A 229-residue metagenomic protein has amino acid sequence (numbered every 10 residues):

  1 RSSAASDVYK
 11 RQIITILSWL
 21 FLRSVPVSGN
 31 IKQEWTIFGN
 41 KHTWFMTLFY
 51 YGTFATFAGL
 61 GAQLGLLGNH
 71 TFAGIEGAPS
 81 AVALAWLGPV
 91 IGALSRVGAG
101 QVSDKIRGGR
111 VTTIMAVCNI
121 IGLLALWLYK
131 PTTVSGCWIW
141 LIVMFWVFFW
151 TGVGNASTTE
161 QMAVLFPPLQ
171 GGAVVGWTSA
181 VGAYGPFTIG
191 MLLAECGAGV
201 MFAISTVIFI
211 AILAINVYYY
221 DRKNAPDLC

Functional and structural regions predicted by a protein language model:
R1-A5, Y9: Single conserved hydrophobic/aromatic residue that forms the stacking wall/gate of nucleotide- or nucleobase-binding
K10-S28, I215-Y220: C-terminal membrane-cytosol helix-exit motif in multi-pass small-molecule transporters
R23-T47: Juxtamembrane intracellular "pre-TM" segments in multi-pass secondary transporters
N40-A93: Extracytoplasmic gate region of multi-pass secondary transporters
P89-V97, A183, F187: Residue-level signature of mid-helix packing/kink "hotspots" within the transmembrane helices of 12-pass Major
S95-G108: Helix-to-loop junctions at the C-terminal end of transmembrane segments in multipass secondary transporters
G109-S157: C-terminal transmembrane helical hairpin of 12-TM major facilitator-type secondary transporters
P168-G197: A late C-terminal transmembrane helix in Major Facilitator Superfamily
